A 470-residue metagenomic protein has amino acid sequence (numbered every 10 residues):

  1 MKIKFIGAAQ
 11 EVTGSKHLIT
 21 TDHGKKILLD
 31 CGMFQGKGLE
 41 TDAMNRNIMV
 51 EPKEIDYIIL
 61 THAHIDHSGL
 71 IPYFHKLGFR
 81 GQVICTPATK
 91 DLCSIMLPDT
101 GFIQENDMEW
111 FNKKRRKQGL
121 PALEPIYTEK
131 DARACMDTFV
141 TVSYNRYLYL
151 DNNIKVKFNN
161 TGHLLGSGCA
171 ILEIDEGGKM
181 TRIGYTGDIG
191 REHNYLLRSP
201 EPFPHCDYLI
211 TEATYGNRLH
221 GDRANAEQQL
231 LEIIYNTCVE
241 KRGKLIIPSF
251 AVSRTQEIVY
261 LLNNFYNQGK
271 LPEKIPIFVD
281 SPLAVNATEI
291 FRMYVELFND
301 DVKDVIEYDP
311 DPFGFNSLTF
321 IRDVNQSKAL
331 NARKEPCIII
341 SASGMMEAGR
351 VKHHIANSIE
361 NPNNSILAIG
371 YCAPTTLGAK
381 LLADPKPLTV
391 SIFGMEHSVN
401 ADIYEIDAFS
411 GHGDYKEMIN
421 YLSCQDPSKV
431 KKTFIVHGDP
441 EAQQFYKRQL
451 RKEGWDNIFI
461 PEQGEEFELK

Functional and structural regions predicted by a protein language model:
M1-K53, A134-R198, N325-A332, R350 (+3 more regions): Core dinuclear metal-dependent hydrolase active-site scaffold
E11, T21-G81, C85-D137, I189-S199 (+3 more regions): Pre-active-site segment of Zn-dependent metallo-hydrolases
L29-C31, I55-H64, I71, V83-T86 (+11 more regions): Active-site neighborhood of phospho(di)ester-bond hydrolases with catalytic His/Asp-centered motifs
M44, D99-I103, D107-F111, N225-E227 (+4 more regions): Short secondary-structure boundary/capping segments
T100-L164, V295-K334: Metallo-beta-lactamase
C169, G190-V279, S365-G370, T389-W455: Cap/insert and terminal regions of metallo-dependent hydrolase folds
L231-T376, V390: Hard-cation-handling environments
V351, T433, I458: Hydrophobic, well-ordered secondary-structure elements that form the walls of internal hydrophobic environments
